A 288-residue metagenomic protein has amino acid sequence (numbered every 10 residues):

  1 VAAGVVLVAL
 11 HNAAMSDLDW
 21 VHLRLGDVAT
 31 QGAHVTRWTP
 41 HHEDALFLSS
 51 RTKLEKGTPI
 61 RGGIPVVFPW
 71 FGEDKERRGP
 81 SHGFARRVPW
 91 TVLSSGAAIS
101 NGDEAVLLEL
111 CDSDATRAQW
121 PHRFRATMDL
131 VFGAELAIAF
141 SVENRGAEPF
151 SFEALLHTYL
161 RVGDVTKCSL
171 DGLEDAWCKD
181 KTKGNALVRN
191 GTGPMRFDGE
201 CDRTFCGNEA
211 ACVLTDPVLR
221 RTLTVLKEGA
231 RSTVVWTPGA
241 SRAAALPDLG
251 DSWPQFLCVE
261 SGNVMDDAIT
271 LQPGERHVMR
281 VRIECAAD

Functional and structural regions predicted by a protein language model:
V1-V8: Extreme N-terminal basic, low-complexity initiation segments that serve as generic localization/processing leaders
L10-R61, A210-R231, P273-A287: Beta-strand-rich N-terminal accessory domains
L25, L110-F152, L156-H157: Acidic, contiguous internal or C-terminal segments within carbohydrate-active enzymes that form a structured patch used
L46-R87, L226-D248: Hot-dog-fold acyl-thioester-processing enzymes
P80-G133: Extended, loop-rich substrate-binding clefts of extracytoplasmic carbohydrate-active enzymes
R87, R196-P273: Acidic/His-leaning functional-site neighborhoods
W120-H122, L130, D266-R276: Exposed beta-sheet edge/beta-hairpin loop segments within beta-rich domains
P149-S151, Y159-T233: Active-site/ligand-binding surface loops and adjacent short beta/alpha elements that line catalytic pockets across
